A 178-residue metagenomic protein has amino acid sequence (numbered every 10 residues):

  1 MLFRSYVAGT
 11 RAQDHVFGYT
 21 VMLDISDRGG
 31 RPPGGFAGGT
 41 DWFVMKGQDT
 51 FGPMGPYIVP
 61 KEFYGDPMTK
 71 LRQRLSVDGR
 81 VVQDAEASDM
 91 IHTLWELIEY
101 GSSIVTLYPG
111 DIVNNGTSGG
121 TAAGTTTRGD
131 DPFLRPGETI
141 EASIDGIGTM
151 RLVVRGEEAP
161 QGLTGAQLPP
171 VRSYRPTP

Functional and structural regions predicted by a protein language model:
M1-L2: Short, small-residue-biased leader/transition segments that mark boundaries at the very start of proteins
S5-A8, F63-G65: Short helix-loop capping/hinge motifs at secondary-structure junctions, enriched in acidic/polar residues
Y6-Y19: N-terminal accessory regions of nucleic-acid-interacting proteins
R28-P178: Catalytic-pocket segment enriched in acidic/His residues
